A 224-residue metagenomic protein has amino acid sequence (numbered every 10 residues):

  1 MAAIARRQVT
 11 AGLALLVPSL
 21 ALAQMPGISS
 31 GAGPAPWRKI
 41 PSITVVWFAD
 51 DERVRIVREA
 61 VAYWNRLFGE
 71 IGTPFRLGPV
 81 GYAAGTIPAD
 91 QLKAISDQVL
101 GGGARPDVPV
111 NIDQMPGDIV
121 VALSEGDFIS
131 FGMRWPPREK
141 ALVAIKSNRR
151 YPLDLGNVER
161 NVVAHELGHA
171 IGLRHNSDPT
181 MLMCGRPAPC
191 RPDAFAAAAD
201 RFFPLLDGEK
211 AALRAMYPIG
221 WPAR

Functional and structural regions predicted by a protein language model:
A2-L16: N-terminal secretory signal peptides and thylakoid transit peptides that target proteins across membranes
V17-A21: Hydrophobic membrane-targeting alpha-helices
G27-Y63: Fold-level signature of zinc-dependent metallopeptidase catalytic domains
P41, T73, D178-P179: Residue-level signal for beta-strand positions within conserved beta-sheet cores that form or flank
D51-A170, R174: Metzincin-family zinc-dependent endopeptidase catalytic domain
E139-L153, N157-V158, R174-R224: Metalloprotease/metallohydrolase-associated module, dominated by Zn2+-dependent proteases
